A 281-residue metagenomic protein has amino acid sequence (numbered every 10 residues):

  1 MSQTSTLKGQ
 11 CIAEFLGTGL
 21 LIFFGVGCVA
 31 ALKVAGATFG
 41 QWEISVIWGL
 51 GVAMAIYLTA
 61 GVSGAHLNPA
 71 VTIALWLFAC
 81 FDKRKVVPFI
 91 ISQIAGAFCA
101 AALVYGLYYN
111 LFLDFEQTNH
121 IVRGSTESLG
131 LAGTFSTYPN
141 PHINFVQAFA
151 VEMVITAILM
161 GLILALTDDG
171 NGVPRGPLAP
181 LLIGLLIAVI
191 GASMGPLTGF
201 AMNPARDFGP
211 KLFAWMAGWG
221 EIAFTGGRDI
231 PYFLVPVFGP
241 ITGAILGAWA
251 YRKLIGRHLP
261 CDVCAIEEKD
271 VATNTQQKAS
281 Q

Functional and structural regions predicted by a protein language model:
M1-Q281: Membrane-interface helix-loop junctions and terminal tails of multi-pass membrane proteins
